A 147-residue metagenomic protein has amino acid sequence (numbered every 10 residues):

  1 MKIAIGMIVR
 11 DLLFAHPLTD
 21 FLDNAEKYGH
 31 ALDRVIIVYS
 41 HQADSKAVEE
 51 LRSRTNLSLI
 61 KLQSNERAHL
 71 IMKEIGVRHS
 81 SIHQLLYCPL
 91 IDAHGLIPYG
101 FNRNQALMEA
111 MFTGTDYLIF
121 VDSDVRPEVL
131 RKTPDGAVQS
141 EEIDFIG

Functional and structural regions predicted by a protein language model:
M1, E109-L118: Secondary-structure-rich domain cores
M1-A43, S80-I82, C88: N-proximal low-complexity "stem/linker" segments adjacent to membrane-targeting elements
H16-N24, N102-L107, Q139-F145: Short alpha-helical segments and helix-capping/turn motifs at coil-helix boundaries
H16-T19, S45-E50, V129-K132: A short acidic (Asp/Glu
A47-E109, T113: Active-site-proximal specificity loops/subdomain of glycosyltransferases
T115-L130: Short beta-strand-to-loop acidic/aromatic patch adjacent to the donor-nucleotide binding site
E128-G147: Conserved donor-nucleotide/metal-binding helix-loop-beta segment in metal-dependent transferases, i.e., the alpha-helix
